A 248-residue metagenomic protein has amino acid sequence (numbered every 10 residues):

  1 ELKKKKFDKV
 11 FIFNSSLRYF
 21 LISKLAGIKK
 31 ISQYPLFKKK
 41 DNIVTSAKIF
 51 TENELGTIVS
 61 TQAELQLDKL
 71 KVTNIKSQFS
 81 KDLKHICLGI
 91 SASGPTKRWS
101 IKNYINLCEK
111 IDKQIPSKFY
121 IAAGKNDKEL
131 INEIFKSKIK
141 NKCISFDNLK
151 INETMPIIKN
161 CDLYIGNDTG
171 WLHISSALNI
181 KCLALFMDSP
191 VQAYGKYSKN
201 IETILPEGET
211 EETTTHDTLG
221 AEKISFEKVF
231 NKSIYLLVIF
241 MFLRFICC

Functional and structural regions predicted by a protein language model:
E1-C248: Catalytic machinery of carbohydrate-active enzymes, primarily nucleotide-sugar-dependent glycosyltransferases
